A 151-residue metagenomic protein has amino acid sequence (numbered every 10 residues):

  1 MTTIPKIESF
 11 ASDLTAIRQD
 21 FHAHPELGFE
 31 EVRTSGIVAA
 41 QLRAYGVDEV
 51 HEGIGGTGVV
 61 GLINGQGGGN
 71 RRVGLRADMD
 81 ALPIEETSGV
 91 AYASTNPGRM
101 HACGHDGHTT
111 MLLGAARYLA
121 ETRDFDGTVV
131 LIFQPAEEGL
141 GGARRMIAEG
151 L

Functional and structural regions predicted by a protein language model:
T2-H101, T110, R117-F125: Acidic/His- and Gly-rich active-site-bordering loop/insert found across diverse amide/peptide-bond hydrolases
C103-H105: Membrane-interface loop-to-helix entry segments
G107-L151: Acidic/histidine-rich catalytic neighborhood of metal-dependent amide-processing enzymes
